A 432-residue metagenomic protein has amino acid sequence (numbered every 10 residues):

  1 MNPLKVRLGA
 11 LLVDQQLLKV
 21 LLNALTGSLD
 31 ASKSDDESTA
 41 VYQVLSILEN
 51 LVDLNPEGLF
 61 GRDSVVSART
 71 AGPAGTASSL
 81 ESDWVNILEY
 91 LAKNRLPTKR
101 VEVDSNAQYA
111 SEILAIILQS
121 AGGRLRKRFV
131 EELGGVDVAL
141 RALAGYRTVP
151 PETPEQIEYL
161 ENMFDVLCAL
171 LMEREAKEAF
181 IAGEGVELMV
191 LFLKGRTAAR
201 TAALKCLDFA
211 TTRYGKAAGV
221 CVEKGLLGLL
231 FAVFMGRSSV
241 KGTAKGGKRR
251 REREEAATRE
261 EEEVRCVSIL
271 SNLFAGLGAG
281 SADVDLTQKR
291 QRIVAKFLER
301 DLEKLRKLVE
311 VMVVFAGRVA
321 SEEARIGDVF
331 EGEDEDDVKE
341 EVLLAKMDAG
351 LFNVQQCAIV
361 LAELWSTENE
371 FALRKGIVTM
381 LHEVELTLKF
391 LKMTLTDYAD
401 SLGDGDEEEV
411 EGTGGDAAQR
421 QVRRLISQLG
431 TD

Functional and structural regions predicted by a protein language model:
M1, S28, V41-N55, A107-A121 (+9 more regions): Hydrophobic residues within the alpha-helices of tandem HEAT/HEAT-like
M1-Y109, Q119-D137, T153, L170-G183 (+3 more regions): Elongated alpha-helical scaffolds that mediate protein-protein interactions in large eukaryotic proteins, primarily
L17-L25, L48, W84-R95, V138-L143 (+4 more regions): Buried hydrophobic core positions in alpha-solenoid tandem helical repeats
S34-V44, V103, A107, R126 (+9 more regions): Residue-level detector of extended alpha-helical repeat arrays and alpha-solenoid scaffolds
N55-E57, R128-F129, A199, A203 (+1 more regions): Short, highly charged low-complexity linear segments
L114, E155, F164, K205 (+2 more regions): Amphipathic, alpha-helical segments enriched in basic
D137-R250: A compositional/structural signature marking long, glycine- and acidic/polar-rich segments with frequent tryptophans
A217-D432: Alpha-solenoid helical-repeat scaffold
